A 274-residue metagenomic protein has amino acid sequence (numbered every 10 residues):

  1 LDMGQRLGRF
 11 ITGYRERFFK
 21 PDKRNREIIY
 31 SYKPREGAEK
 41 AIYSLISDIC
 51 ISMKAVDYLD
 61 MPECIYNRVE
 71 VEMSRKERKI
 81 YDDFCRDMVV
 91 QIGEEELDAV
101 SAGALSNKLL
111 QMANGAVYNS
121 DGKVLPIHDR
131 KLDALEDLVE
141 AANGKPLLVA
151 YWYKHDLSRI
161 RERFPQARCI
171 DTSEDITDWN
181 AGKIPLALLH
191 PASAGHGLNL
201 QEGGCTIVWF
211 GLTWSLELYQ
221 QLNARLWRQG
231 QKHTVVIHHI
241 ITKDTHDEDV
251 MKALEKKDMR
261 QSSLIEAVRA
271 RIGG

Functional and structural regions predicted by a protein language model:
L1-I11, C205, W209: A short helix-turn-beta junction within AAA+ P-loop NTPase domains corresponding to the substrate/partner-engaging
R6-G144, I237, L254-K256: Inter-lobe coupling linker of SF2 helicases/translocases
F19, Y66, K76-R78, R86 (+6 more regions): Short, solvent-exposed loop/turn segments at secondary-structure junctions
H128-E136, K154, S173-I176, Q220: Short, well-ordered alpha-helical scaffold segments within catalytic/effector domains
P146-Y153: Conserved RecA-like ASCE P-loop NTPase motor core of nucleic-acid helicases/translocases
L157, A167-K257: Conserved RecA-like P-loop NTPase helicase motor core
E248-G274: C-terminal or mid-to-C-terminal helical accessory/interaction module adjacent to the motor/catalytic core
